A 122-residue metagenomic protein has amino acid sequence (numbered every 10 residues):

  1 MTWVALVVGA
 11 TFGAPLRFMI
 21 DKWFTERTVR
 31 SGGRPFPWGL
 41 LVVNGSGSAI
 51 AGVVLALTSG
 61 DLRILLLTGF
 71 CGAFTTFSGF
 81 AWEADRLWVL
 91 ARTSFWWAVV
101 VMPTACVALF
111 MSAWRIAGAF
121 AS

Functional and structural regions predicted by a protein language model:
M1-S122: Membrane-interface helix-loop junctions in multi-pass transporters/channels
